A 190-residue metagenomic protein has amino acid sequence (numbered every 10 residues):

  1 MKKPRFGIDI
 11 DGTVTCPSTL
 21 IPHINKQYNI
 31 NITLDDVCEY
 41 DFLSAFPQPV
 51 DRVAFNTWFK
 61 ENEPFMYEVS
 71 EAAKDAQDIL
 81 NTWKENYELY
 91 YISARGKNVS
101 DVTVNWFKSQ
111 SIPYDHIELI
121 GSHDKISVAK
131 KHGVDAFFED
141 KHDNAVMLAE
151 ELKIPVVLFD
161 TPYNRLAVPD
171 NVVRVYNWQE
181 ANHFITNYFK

Functional and structural regions predicted by a protein language model:
M1-F55: Active-site neighborhood of HAD-like aspartate-dependent phosphohydrolases
G7-I8, T15, Y91, F137-F138 (+1 more regions): A structural signal for short, well-ordered beta-strand segments and their strand-loop junctions that often border
T19, V50-W58, V128, E180-F184: Exposed alpha-helical structural elements
H23, Q27, W58, F184 (+1 more regions): Residues that form generic nucleotide/phosphate-binding pockets
N25-D36, R52-F55, D75-T82, V99-V102 (+1 more regions): Short N-terminal helix-initiation segments at or just after the protein's N-terminus
L43-D75: Metal-dependent phosphoesterase signature
P64-I92, G96-V104: Short, acidic loop-to-helix structural element flanking the phosphoryl-transfer center in phosphate-processing enzymes
E85, A94-K190: C-terminal cap/substrate-recognition subdomain and adjoining C-terminal extension of metal-dependent phosphatase-like
